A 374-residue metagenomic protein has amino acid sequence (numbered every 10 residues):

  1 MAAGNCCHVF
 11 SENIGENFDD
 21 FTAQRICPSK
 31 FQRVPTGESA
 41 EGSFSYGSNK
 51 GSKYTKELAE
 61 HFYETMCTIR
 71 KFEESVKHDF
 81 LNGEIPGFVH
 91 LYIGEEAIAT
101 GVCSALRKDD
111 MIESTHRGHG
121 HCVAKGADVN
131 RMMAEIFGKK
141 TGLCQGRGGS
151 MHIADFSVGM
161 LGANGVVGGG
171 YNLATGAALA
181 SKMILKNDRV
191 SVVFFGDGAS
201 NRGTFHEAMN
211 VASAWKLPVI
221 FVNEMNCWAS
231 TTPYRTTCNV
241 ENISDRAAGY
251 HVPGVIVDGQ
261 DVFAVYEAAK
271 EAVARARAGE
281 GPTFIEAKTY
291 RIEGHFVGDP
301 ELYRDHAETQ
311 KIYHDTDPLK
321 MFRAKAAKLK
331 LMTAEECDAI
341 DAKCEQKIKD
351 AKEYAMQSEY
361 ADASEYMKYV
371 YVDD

Functional and structural regions predicted by a protein language model:
A2-R117, D374: N-terminal amphipathic, basic-rich helices that act as targeting or association modules
C7-S11, G15-E38, G42, R275-D374: Glycine/aspartate-rich loop-and-adjacent alpha/beta segment that forms the canonical ThDP
S52, F62, C122-V123, G198 (+7 more regions): Hydrophobic alpha-helical scaffolding
E74, E84-W215, T236-N239, S244 (+1 more regions): Cofactor-binding active-site loop characterized by glycine-rich and histidine/acidic residues
H90, E113, I220-V222, I256 (+4 more regions): Structured core elements
G120, C227-S230, R291-E293: Short gly/pro/ser/thr-enriched loop/turn and capping motifs at secondary-structure boundaries
K182-N187, V240-E271, D315-D341: Conserved thiamine diphosphate
A208, A214-L217, E224-G281: Ligand/cofactor pocket segment of small-molecule handling proteins
